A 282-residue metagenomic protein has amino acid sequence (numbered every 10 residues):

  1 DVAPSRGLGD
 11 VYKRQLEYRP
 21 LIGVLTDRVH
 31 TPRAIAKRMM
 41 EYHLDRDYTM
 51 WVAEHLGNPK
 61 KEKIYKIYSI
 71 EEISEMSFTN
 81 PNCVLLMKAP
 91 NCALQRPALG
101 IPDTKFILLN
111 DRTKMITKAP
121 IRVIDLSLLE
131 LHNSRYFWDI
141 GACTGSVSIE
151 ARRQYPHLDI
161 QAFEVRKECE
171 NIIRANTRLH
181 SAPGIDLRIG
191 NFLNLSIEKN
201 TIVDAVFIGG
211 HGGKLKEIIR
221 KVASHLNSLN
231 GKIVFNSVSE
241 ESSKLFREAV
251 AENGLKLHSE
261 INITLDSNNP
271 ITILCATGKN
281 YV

Functional and structural regions predicted by a protein language model:
D1-Y12: Single conserved hydrophobic/aromatic residue that forms the stacking wall/gate of nucleotide- or nucleobase-binding
P20-R112: A contiguous loop/helix-start segment that scaffolds small-molecule binding in enzyme catalytic cores
K61-P81, S242-V282: Active-site capping/gating segments
S134-C143: Conserved class I S-adenosyl-L-methionine
T144-P156: Conserved SAM-binding loop of SAM-dependent methyltransferases across substrates and taxa, primarily the Class I
D159-E164: Conserved SAM-binding motif I beta-strand of class I
V165-N200: S-adenosyl-L-methionine
N230-V238: Conserved beta-strand signature within the Rossmann-like core of class I S-adenosyl-L-methionine
